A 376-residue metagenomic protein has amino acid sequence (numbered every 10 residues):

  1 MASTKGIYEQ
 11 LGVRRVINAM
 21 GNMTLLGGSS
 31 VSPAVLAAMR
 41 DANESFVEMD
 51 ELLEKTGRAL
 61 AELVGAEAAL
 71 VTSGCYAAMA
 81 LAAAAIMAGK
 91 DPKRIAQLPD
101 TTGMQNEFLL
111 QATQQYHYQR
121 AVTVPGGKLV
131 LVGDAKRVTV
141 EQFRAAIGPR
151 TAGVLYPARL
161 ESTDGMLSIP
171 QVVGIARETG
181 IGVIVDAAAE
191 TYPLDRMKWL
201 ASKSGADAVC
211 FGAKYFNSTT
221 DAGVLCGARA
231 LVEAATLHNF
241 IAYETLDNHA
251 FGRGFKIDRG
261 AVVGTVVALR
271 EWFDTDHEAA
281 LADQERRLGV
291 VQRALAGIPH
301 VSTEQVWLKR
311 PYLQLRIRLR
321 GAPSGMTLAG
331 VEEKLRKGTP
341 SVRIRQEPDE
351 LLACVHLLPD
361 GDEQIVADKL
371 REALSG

Functional and structural regions predicted by a protein language model:
M1-A2, A42-D50: N-terminal alpha-helical segment of soluble enzymes
S3-L26, S30, K55-R270, Q292-A296 (+3 more regions): Conserved PLP-enzyme active-site core in the AAT-like
I7, Q292-E372: Conserved C-terminal alpha-helix-loop-beta "cap" of PLP-dependent enzymes that closes/shapes the active-site mouth
R15-L25, A34-N43, Y312-I317: Generic N-terminal amphipathic, Lys/Arg-enriched alpha-helix
A34, A38-A42, L52-A59, V290 (+1 more regions): Residue-level detector of alpha-helical secondary structure
A38, N248-L315: Structural motif of enzymes handling amino- and sulfur-group chemistry
R40, R270, A367-S375: A short, amphipathic alpha-helical segment
